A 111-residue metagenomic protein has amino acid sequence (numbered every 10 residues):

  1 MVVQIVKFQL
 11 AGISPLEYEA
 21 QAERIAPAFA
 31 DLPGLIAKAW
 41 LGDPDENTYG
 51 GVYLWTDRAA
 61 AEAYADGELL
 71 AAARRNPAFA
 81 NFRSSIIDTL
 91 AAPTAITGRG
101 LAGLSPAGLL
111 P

Functional and structural regions predicted by a protein language model:
M1-T48, R58-G67, P77-P111: Short S/T/G/P-rich N-terminal loop/turn motif that feeds into the first structured element of a domain
G51-W55: Conserved RNP beta-strands of RNA recognition motif
